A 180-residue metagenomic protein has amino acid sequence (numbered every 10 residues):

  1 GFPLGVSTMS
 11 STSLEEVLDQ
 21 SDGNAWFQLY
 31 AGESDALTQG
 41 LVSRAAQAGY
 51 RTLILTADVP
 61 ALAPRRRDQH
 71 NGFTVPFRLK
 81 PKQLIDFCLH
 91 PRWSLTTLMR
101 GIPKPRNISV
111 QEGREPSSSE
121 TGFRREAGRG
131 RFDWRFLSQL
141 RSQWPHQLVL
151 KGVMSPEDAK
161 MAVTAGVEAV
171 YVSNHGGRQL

Functional and structural regions predicted by a protein language model:
G1-T164, E168-A169, G176-Q179: Active-site entrance/lid segments in N-terminal catalytic domains of soluble metabolic enzymes
